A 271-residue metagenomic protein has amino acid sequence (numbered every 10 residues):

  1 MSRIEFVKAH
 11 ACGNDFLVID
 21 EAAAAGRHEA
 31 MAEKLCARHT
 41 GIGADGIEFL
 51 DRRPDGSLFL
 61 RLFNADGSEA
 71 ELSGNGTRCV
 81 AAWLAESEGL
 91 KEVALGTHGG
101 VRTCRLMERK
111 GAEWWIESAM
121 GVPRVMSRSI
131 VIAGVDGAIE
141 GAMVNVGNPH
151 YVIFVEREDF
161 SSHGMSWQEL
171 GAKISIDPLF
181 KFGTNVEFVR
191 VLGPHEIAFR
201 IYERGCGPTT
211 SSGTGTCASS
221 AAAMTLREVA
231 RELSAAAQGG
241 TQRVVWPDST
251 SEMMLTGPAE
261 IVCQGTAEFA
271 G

Functional and structural regions predicted by a protein language model:
M1-A112, V152-G271: A glycine-rich beta-to-alpha transition motif near the start of alpha/beta enzyme domains, typified by
S2, V122-G141, W167-E169: Active-site glycine-rich loop that binds ribose-phosphate moieties when present
G99-G100, W114-P123: Membrane helix-loop-helix hairpins that form the core translocation module of multi-pass transporters
E117-A119, E140-N145, T256: Active-site-proximal beta-strand elements of phosphoester/diester hydrolases
A133-S161: Internal active-site segments that recognize and position negatively charged phosphoryl groups and nucleotide moieties
